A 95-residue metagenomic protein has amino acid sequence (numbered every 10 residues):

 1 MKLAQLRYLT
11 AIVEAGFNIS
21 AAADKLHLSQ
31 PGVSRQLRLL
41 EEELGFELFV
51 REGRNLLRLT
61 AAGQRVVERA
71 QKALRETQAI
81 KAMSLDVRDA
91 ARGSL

Functional and structural regions predicted by a protein language model:
K2-Q5, Q30, G63, S94: The N-cap/first-turn positions of alpha helices within or immediately adjacent to helix-turn-helix DNA-binding domains
Y8-I12, V66: Short alpha-helical "packing" element that flanks the helix-turn-helix/winged-helix DNA-binding module
L9, H27, E42-E43: Short, basic/aromatic recognition patches that contact phosphate-bearing ligands
I12-H27: Short helix-boundary/capping micro-motifs
V13, L37, E41: DNA major-groove recognition helix of helix-turn-helix
E41-L59: A short LG(V/I)-centered, amphipathic sequence patch enriched for acidic residue(s) preceding the LG motif
L85-L95: Interdomain hinge and pocket-entrance segments immediately C-terminal to HTH DNA-binding domains
